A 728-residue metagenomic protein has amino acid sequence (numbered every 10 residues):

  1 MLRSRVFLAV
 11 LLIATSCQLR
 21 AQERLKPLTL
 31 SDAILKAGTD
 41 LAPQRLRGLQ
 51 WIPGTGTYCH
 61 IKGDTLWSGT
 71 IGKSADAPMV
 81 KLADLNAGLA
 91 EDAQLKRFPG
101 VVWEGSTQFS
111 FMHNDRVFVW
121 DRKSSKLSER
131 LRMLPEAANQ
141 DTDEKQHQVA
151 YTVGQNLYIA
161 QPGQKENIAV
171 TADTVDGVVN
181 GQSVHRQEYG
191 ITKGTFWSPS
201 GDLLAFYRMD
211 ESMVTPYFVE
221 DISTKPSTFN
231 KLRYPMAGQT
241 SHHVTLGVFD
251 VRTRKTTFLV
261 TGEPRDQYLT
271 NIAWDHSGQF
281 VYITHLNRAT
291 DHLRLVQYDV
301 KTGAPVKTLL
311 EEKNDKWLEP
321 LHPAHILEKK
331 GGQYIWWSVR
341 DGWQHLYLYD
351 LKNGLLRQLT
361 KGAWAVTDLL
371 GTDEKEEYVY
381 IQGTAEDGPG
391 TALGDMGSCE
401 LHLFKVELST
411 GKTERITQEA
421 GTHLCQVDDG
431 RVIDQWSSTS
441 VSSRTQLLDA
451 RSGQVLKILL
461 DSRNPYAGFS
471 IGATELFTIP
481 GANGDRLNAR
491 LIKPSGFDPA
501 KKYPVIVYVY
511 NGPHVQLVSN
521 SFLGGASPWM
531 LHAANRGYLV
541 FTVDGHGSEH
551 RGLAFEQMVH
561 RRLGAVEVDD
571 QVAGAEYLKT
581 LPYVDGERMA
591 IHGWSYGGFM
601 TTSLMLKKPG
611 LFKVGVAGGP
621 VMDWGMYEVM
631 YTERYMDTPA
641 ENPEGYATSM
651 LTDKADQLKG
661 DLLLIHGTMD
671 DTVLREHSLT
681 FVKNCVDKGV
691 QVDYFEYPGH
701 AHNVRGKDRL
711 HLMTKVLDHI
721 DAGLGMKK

Functional and structural regions predicted by a protein language model:
M1-K26: Bacterial Sec-dependent N-terminal signal peptides
I13-T15, K126, A554, L712: Alpha-helical transmembrane segments and their juxtamembrane interfaces
Q18, R186-Y189, K231, E556 (+2 more regions): Residue-level detector of alpha-helix boundaries and kinks
A21-D434, T439-V441, S452, M726: Beta-propeller folds
A33, P216, T284, T422-K728: Serine-hydrolase catalytic core recognition
